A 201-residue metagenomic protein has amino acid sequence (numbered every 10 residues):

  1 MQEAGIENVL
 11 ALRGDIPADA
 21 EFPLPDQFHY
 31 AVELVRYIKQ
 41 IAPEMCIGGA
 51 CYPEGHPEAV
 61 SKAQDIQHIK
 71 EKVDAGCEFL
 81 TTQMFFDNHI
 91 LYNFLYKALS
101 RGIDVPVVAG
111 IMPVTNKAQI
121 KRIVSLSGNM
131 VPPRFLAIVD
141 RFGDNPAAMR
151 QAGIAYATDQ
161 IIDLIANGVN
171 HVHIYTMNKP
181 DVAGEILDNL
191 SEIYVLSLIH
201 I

Functional and structural regions predicted by a protein language model:
M1, K72, G76, A109 (+1 more regions): Conserved, mostly hydrophobic/aromatic
G5-E7, P43-I47, C77-E78, I103-P106 (+1 more regions): Short, well-ordered coil/turn segments that N-cap beta-strands
V9-A11, I47-C51, L80-T82, V107-I111 (+1 more regions): Hydrophobic faces of well-ordered beta-strands that scaffold small-molecule active sites in alpha/beta enzyme cores
I16-V35, F85-L99, K179-G184: Active-site-adjacent beta->alpha loops and helix N-cap segments on the catalytic face of soluble alpha/beta enzymes
Q27-G49, F94-V108, D188-S197: Alpha-helix-loop-beta-strand connector modules within alpha/beta enzyme cores
G48-Q64, F142-A155: Active-site mouth loops of central-metabolism enzymes
G110-N170: Catalytic-face loop-and-helix region of soluble metabolic enzyme cores
I199-I201: Conserved small/polar residues in nucleotide/adenosyl-binding loops
